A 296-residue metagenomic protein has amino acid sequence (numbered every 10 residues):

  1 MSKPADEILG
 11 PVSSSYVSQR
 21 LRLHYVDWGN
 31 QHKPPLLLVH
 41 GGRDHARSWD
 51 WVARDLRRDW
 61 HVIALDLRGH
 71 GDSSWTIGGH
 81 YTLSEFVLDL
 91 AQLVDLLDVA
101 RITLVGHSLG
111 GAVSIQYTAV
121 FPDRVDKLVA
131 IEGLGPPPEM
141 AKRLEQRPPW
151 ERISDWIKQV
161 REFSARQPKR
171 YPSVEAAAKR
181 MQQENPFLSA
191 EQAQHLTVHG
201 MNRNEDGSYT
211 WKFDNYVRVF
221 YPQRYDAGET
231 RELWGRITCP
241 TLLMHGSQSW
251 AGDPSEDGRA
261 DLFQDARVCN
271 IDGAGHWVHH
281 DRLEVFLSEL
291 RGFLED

Functional and structural regions predicted by a protein language model:
M1-L36, R57-W60, V99-R101, G135 (+2 more regions): Alpha/beta-hydrolase fold catalytic core
V26-W75, G79, R259: Conserved HGGG/HGGXW glycine-rich cap/lid loop of the alpha/beta-hydrolase fold
W28, I63-L109, V120, A141-R147 (+1 more regions): Active-site loop/oxyanion-hole signature of alpha/beta-hydrolase fold enzymes
G111-P122, L128: Short glycine-enriched nucleophile-adjacent loop and the immediately C-terminal alpha-helix near the catalytic center
D126-R170: Flexible "cap/lid" loop of the alpha/beta hydrolase fold
S164-R224: Conserved alpha/beta-hydrolase catalytic His-Asp/Glu region
R231, G235-A274: Conserved loop-alpha-helix segment in the C-terminal half of the alpha/beta-hydrolase fold that carries the catalytic
A274-L287: Catalytic histidine-centered segment of alpha/beta-hydrolase-like enzymes
